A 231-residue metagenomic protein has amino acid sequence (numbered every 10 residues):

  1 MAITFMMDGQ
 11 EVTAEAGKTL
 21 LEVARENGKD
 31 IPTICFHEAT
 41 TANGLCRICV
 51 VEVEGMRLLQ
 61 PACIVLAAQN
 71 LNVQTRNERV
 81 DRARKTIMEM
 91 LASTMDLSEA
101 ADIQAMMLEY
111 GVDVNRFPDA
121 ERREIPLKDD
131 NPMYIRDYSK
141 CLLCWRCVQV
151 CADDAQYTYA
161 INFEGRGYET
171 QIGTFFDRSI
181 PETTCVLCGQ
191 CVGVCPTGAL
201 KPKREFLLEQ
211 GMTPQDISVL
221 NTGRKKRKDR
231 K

Functional and structural regions predicted by a protein language model:
M1-D8: Eukaryote-biased recognition of intrinsically disordered, low-complexity regulatory segments
D8, A16, N43, E164-R166 (+1 more regions): Short glycine-rich loop/turn motifs that provide flexible caps or phosphate-binding loops at active sites
D8-Q10, R136-D137: Extended, non-catalytic structural segments that build the interaction scaffolds of large macromolecular assemblies
V12-Q69, A83: N-terminal cofactor/phosphate-binding cores enriched in small/glycine residues, especially glycine-rich loops such as
R47, M56-T184, G193, G198-K231: Fe-S ferredoxin-like electron-transfer domains and their immediately adjacent linker/connector regions across
